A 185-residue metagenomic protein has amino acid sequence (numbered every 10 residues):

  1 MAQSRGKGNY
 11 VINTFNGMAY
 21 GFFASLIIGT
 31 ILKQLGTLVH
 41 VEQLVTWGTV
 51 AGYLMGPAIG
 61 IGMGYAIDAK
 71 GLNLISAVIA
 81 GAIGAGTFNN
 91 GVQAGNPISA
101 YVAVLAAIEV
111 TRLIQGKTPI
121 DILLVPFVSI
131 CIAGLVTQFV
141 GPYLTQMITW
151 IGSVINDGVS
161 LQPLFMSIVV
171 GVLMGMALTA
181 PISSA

Functional and structural regions predicted by a protein language model:
M1-A185: Pore-lining transmembrane helices
